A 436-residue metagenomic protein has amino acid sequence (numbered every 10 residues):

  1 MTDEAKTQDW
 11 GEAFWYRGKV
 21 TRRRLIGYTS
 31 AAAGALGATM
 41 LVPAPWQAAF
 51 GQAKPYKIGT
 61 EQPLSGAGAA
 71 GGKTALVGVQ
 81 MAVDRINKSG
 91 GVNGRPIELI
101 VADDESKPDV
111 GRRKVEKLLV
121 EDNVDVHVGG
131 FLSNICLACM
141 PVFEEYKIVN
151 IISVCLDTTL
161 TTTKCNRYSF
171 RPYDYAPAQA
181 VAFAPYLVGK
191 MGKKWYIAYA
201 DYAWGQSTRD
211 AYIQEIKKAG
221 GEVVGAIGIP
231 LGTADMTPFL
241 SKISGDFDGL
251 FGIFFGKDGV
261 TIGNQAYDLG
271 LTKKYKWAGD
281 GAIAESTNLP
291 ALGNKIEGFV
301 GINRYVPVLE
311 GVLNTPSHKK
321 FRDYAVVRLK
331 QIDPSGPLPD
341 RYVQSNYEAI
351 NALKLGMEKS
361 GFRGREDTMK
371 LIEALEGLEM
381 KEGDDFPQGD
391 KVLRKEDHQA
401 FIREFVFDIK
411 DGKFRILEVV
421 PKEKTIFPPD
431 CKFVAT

Functional and structural regions predicted by a protein language model:
M1-R24, A33-T39: N-terminal secretory signal peptides
M40-A67: C-terminal segment of N-terminal export signals and the immediately downstream linker at the start of the mature
A53, A70-V77, G90-T162, P172 (+1 more regions): Beta-alpha junction/loop-to-helix N-cap segments that form part of ligand/metal-binding clefts
D104, I151, T158, L231 (+2 more regions): Venus flytrap/periplasmic-binding-protein-like
R113, T158-T159, N166-L269, V312-K320: Extracellular/periplasmic Venus flytrap/periplasmic-binding protein
L118, D122-F131, I151-S153, Y196-Y199 (+4 more regions): Periplasmic-binding protein-like
A266-Y347, S360-F362, V420-A435: Extracellular/periplasmic periplasmic-binding protein-like sensory domains
R328-V343, K354-I416, T436: Segments of small-molecule ligand-sensing domains
